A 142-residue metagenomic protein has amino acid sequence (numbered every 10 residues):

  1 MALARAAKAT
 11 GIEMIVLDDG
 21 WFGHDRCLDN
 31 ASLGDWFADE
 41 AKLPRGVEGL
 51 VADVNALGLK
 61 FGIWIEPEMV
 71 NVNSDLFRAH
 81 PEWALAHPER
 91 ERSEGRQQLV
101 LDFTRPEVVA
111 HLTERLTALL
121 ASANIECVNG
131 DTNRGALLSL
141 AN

Functional and structural regions predicted by a protein language model:
A2-H24, S122-N124: Catalytic domains of carbohydrate-active enzymes, especially glycoside hydrolases
L3-R5, V47-V51, L116-L120: Generic structural signal for well-ordered alpha-helices, preferentially at hydrophobic/aromatic core positions
E13-L17, F61-I65, V128-G130: Hydrophobic faces of well-ordered beta-strands that scaffold small-molecule active sites in alpha/beta enzyme cores
I15, V54, L112, D131: Conserved, mostly hydrophobic/aromatic
F22-F77: Acidic/aromatic-lined carbohydrate-recognition and catalytic surfaces of CAZymes acting on diverse glycans
G23-D29, V72-S74, R90-E94, A136-A141: Short acidic/His/Gly/Ser-rich catalytic and metal-binding motifs that mark active-site loops of diverse hydrolases
A38-E40, K60-S122: Active-site-adjacent "subsite" loops/lids of carbohydrate-active enzymes
E126-L137: Short acidic/histidine-rich active-site segments
